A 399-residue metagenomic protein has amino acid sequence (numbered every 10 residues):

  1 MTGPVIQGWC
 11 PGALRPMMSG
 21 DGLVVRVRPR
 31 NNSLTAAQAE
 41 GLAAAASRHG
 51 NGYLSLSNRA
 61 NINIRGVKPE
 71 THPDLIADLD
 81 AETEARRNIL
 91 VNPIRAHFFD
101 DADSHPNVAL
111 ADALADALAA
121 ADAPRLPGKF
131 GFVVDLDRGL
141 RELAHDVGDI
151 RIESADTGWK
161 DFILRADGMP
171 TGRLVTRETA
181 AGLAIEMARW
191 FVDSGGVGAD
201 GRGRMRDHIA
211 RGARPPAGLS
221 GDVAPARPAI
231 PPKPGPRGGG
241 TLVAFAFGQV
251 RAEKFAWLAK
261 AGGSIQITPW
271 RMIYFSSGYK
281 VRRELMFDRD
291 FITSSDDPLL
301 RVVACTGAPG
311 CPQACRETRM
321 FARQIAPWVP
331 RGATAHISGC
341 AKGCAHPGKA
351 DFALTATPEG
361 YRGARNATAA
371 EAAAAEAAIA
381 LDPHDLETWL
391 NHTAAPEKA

Functional and structural regions predicted by a protein language model:
M1-G8, N391-A399: Short, low-complexity, intrinsically disordered N-terminal peptides in bacterial proteins
M1-P16, I230-P231: Intrinsically disordered, low-complexity polar/charged tails and linkers
T2-G3, S19-R165, P170, L174 (+4 more regions): Small-residue-enriched alpha-helical segments and adjacent helix-cap loops that form tight helix-helix packing
K68, A210-R214, D382: Residues that cap or delimit alpha-helices
E153-A229, Q266-I267, G360-R362, E371-A374 (+2 more regions): An acidic, glycine-/histidine-flanked metal-binding catalytic module
G235-R237: Cofactor-/ligand-binding subdomain signature composed of acidic, glycine-rich, tryptophan-containing flexible loops
H336-K349, G363-P396: Short Fe-S-cluster ligation motifs
